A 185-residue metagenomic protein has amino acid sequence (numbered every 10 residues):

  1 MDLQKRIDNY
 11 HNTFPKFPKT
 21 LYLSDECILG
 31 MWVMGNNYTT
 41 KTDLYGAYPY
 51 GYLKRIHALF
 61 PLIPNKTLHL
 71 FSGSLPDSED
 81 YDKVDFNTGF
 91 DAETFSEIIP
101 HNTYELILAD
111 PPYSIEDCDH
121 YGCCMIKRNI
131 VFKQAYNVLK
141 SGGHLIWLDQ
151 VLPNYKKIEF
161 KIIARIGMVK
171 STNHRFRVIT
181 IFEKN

Functional and structural regions predicted by a protein language model:
M1-N185: Class I S-adenosyl-L-methionine-dependent methyltransferase catalytic core
